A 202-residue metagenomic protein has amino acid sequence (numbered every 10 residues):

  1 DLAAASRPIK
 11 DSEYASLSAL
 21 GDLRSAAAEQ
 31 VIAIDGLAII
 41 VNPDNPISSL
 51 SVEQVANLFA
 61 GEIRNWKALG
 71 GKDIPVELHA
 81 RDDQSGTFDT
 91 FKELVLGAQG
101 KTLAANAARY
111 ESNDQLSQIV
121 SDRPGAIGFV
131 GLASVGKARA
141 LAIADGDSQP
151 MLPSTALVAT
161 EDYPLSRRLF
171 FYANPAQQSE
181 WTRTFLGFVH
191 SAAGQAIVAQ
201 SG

Functional and structural regions predicted by a protein language model:
D1-G202: Exported/periplasmic ABC-transporter solute-binding proteins
